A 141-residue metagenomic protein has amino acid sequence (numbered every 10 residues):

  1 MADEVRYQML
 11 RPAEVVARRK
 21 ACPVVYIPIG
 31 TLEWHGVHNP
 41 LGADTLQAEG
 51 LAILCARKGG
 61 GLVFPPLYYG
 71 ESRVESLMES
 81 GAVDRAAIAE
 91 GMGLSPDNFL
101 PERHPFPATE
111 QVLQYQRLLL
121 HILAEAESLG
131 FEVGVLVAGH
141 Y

Functional and structural regions predicted by a protein language model:
A2-E132: N-terminal catalytic or cofactor-binding beta/alpha core of small enzyme domains
L32-W34, A138-Y141: Gly/Ser/Thr-rich loops at beta-strand to alpha-helix junctions that form or flank small-molecule/cofactor-binding
V133-V137: Periplasmic-binding protein-like
